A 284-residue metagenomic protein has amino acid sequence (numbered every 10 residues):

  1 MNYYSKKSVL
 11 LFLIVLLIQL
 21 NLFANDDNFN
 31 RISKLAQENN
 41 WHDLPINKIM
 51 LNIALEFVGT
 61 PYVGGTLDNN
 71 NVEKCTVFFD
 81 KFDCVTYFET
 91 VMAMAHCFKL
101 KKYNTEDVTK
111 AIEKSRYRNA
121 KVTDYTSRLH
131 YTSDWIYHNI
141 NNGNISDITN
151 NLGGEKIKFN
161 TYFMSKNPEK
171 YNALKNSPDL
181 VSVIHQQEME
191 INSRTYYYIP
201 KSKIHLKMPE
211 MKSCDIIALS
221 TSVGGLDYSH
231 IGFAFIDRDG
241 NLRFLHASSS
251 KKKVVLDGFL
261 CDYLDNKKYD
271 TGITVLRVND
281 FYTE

Functional and structural regions predicted by a protein language model:
N2-L10: Bacterial N-terminal signal peptides that target proteins for export
L11-Q19: Bacterial N-terminal signal peptides
L22-A24: Boundary at the C-terminal end of the N-terminal hydrophobic targeting segment
Q37, W41, I46-P61, L67: Sequence/structural signature of beta-propeller domains
Y62-R194, K212, G240, H246-S249: Acidic/His-rich structured neighborhood in mature extracellular/periplasmic domains
Y196-K207, T221: Short alpha-helix capping/helix-loop boundary micro-motifs
L206-E210, L226: Short, surface-exposed secondary-structure edge patches
I217-E284: C-terminal soluble interaction/assembly domains
